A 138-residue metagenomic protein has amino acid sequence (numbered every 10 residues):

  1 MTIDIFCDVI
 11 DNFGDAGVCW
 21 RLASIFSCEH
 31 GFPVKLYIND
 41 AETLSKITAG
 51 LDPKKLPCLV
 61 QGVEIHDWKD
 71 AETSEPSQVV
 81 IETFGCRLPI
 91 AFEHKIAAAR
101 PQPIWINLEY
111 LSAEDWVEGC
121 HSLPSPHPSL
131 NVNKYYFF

Functional and structural regions predicted by a protein language model:
M1-D4: Extreme N-terminal starter segment of soluble prokaryotic enzymes
C7-V18: A short, glycine/small-residue-rich beta-strand->loop->alpha-helix junction that serves as a flexible
D8, N39, Y110: Cofactor-binding loop segments of dinucleotide-utilizing enzymes, especially the Rossmann-like FAD- and NAD(P)+-binding
A16-S27: Short amphipathic alpha-helix
H30-V34: A generic structural motif
L36-Q61: N-terminal beta-loop-helix "entrance" segment that forms/cooperates in small-molecule cofactor or anionic ligand
V60-R100, I106-N107: Extended catalytic core of nucleotide-activated donor transferases of GT-like folds
A98-F138: Active-site-proximal region of nucleotide-activated glycan assembly enzymes, centered on histidine/acidic-rich loops
